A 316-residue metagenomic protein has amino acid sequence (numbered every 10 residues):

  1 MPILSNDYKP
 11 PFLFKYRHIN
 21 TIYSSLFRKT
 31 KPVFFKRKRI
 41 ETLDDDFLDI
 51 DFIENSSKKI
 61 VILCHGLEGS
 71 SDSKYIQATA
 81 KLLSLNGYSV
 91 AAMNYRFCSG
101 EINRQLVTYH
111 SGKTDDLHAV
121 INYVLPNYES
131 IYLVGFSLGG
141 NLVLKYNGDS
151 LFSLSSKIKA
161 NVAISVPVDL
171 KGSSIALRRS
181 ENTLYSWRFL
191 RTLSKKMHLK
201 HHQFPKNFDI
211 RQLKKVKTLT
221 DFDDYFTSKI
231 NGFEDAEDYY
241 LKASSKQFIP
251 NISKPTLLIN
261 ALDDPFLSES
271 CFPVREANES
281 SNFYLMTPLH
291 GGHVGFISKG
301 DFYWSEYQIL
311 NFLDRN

Functional and structural regions predicted by a protein language model:
F14-N55, I297-G300: N-terminal cap/lid segment of alpha/beta-hydrolase-fold proteins
K58-G66: Short beta-strand element of the alpha/beta-hydrolase
G69-K81, E269-S270, K299: The serine-hydrolase catalytic nucleophile loop
D72, A80-R104: Conserved alpha/beta-hydrolase
R96-Y132: Catalytic nucleophile-loop/oxyanion-hole region of alpha/beta-hydrolase and closely related hydrolase-like folds
Y132-I230: Alpha/beta-hydrolase-fold enzymes
I252, L258-N260, D264: Short beta-strand/loop motif that positions the catalytic acidic residue of the alpha/beta-hydrolase fold
G291-W304: Catalytic histidine-centered segment of alpha/beta-hydrolase-like enzymes
